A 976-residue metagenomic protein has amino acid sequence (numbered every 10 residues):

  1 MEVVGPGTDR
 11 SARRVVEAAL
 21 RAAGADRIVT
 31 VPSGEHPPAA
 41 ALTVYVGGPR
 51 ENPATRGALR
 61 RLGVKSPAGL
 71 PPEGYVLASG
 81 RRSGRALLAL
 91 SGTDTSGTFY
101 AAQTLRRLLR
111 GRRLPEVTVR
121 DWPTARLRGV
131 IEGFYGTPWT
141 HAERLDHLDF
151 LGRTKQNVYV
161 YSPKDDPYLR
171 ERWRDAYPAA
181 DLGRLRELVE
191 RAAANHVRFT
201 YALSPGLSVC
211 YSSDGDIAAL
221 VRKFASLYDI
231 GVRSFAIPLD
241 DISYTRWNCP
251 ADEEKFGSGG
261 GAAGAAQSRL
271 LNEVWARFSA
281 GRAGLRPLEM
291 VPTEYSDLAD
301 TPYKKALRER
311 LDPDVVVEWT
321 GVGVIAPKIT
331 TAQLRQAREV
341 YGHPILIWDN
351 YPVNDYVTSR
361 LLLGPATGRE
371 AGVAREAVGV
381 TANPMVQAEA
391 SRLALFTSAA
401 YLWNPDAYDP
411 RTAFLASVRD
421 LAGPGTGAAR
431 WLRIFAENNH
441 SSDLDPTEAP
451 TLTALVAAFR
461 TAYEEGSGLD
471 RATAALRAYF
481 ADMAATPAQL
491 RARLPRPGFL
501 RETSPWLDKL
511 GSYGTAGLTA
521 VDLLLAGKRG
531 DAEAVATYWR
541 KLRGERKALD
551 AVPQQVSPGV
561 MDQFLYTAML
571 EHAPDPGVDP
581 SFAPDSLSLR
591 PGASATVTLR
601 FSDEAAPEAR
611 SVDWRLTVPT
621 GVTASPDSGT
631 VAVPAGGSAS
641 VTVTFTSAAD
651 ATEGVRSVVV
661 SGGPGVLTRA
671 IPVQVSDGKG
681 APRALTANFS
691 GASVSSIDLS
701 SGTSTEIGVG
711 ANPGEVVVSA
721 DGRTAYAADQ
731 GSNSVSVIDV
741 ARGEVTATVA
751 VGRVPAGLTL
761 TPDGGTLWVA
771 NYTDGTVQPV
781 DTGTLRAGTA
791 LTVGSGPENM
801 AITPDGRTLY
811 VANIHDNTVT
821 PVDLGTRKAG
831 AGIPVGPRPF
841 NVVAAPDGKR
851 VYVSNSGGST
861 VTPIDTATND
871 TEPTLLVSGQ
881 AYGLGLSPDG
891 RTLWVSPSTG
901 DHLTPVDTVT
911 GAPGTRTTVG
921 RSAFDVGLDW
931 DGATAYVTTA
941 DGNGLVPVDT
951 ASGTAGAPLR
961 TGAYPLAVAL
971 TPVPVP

Functional and structural regions predicted by a protein language model:
M1-T124: Contiguous, structured surface segment used for ligand recognition
V16, H147, D181-L188, D216-K223 (+4 more regions): A general structural detector for well-ordered alpha-helical segments in enzyme core domains, enriched
P71-K223, D229-R233: Feature activates predominantly on carbohydrate-active enzymes
G133-F134, E171, D175, D229 (+2 more regions): Catalytic-core regions of glycoside hydrolase
P410-G577: C-terminal functional modules
P576-A681, N688, A957, V968-P976: Long beta-sheet-rich domains in secretory-pathway and surface-associated proteins
T644-T646, D650-A651, G665, R669-P976: Predominantly soluble domains enriched in secretory-pathway, periplasmic, or organellar proteins
